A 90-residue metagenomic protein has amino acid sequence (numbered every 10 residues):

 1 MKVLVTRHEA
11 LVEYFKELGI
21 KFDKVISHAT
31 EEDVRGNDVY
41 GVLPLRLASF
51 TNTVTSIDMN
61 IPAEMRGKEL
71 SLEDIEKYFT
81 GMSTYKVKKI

Functional and structural regions predicted by a protein language model:
M1-I26: Short, charged N-terminal beta->alpha structural module
M1-L4, N37-V39, N52-T55: Hydrophobic beta-strand segments of well-ordered beta-sheets in folded domains
L4-E9, V42-P44, M59: Structural motif
K24-V25, G41, S56: General beta-strand structural signal in soluble alpha/beta enzymes
V25-V34: Short acidic low-complexity segments
R35-R46: Glycine-rich phosphate-binding loop
R46-N52: SF2 helicase motor core recognition
T53-I90: Ser/Thr/Gly-rich flexible loops in soluble cytosolic domains mediating phosphotransfer, phosphorylation
